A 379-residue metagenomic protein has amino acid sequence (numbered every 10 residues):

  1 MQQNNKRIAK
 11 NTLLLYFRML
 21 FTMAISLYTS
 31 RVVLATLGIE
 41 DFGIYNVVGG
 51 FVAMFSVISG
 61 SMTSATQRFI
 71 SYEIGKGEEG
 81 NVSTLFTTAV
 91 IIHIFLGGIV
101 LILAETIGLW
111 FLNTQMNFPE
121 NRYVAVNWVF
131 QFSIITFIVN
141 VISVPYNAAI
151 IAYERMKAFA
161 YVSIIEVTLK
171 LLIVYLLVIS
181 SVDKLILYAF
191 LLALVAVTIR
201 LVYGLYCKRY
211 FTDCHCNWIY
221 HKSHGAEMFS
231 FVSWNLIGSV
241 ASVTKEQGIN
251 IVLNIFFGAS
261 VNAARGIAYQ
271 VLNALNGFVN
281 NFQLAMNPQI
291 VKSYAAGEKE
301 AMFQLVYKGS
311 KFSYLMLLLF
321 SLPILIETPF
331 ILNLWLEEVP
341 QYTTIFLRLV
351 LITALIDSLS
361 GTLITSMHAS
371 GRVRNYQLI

Functional and structural regions predicted by a protein language model:
M1-I8, L185-A189, Y203-E246, Q289 (+1 more regions): Interhelical loop/hinge segments that connect adjacent transmembrane helices in multipass membrane
Q2, K6, I39-Y45, G77-T87 (+4 more regions): Membrane-interface helix-capping segments at transmembrane helix termini in multi-pass transporters
R7-Y72, L101-E105, K170-L171, S230-S260 (+1 more regions): Signature of the first transmembrane helix
R18, A160-Y210, S230-F231: Hydrophobic alpha-helical transmembrane segments
G43-S59, T88-I92, L191, T198 (+5 more regions): Alpha-helical transmembrane segments of polytopic membrane transporters and translocases
G60-K76, A152, F211-T212, A268 (+2 more regions): Helix-loop junctions and terminal segments of transmembrane helices in multi-pass membrane transport/translocation
T88-Q115, L176, L201, V306-S358: Alpha-helical transmembrane segments of multi-pass membrane transport and lipid-handling proteins
I138-S163, Y175, I186, C207 (+1 more regions): Membrane-interface junctions at transmembrane-helix termini in multi-pass inner-membrane proteins
